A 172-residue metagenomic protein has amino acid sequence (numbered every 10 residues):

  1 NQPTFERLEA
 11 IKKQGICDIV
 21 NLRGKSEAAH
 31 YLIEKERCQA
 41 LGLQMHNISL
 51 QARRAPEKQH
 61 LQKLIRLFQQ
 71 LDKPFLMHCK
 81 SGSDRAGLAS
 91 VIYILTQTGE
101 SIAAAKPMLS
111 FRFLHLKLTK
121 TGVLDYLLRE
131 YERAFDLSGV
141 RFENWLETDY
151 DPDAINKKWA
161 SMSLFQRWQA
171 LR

Functional and structural regions predicted by a protein language model:
N1-F75, L88-R172: Cys-dependent protein tyrosine phosphatase-like superfamily
C79: Short cysteine clusters
G82: Substrate/cofactor-recognition hotspot
R85: Conserved SAM/SAH-binding loop-helix junction of Class I S-adenosyl-L-methionine-dependent methyltransferases
